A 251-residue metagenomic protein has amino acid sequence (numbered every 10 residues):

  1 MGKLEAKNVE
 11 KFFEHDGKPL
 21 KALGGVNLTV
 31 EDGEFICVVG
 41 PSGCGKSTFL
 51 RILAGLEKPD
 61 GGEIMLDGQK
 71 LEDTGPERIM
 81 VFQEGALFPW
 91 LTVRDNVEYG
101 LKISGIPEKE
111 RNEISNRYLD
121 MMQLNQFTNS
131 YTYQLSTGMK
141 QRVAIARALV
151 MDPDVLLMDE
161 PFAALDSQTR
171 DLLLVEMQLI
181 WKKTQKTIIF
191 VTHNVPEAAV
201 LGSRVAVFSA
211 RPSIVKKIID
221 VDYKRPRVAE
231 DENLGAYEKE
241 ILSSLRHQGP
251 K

Functional and structural regions predicted by a protein language model:
V39-P41: The feature captures the beta-strand-to-loop junction immediately N-terminal to the Walker
A54: Helix-to-loop junction immediately C-terminal to a conserved catalytic motif
V81, I145: Hydrophobic anchor residue at the start of the ABC signature
L91-E98: Short coil-to-helix segment of the ABC ATPase nucleotide-binding domain corresponding to the Q-loop/switch region
K102, K109-F127, L179: Conserved ABC ATPase "signature" region
Y131-L135, M139: Conserved ABC ATPase signature
V150-D154: A short, proline-enriched helix->beta-strand linker immediately N-terminal to the Walker B motif in ABC-type P-loop
